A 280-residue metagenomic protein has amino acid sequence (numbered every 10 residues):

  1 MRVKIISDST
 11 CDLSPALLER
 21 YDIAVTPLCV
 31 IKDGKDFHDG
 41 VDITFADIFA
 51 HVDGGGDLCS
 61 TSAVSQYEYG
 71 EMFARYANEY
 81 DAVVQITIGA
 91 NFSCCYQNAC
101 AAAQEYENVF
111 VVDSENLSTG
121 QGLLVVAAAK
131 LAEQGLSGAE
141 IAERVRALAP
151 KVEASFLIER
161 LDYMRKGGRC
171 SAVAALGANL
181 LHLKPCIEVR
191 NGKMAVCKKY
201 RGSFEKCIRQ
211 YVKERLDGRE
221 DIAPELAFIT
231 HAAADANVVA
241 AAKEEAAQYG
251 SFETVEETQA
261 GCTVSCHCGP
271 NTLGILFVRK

Functional and structural regions predicted by a protein language model:
K4, T10-A24, L28-I31, C95-F110 (+1 more regions): Mixed-charge interfacial surface used for oligomerization/domain docking and macromolecular partner engagement
K4-A63: N-terminal glycine-rich anion-binding loop in soluble enzyme alpha/beta folds
H51-G54, Y80-Q85, A103-S114, E257: Glycine/charged-rich beta-loop-alpha catalytic/anionic-binding loops adjacent to active sites
S62-E71: Glycine-rich, highly charged phosphate/nucleotide-binding loops
A63, S114-E115: Short beta->alpha junction loops
E71-N78: Short, well-structured alpha-helical segments in soluble
E79, A90-Q97: Portal/gating segments that form or line small-molecule/metal binding sites
A82-G89, I229: Acidic beta-strand-to-loop metal/phosphate-binding motif
